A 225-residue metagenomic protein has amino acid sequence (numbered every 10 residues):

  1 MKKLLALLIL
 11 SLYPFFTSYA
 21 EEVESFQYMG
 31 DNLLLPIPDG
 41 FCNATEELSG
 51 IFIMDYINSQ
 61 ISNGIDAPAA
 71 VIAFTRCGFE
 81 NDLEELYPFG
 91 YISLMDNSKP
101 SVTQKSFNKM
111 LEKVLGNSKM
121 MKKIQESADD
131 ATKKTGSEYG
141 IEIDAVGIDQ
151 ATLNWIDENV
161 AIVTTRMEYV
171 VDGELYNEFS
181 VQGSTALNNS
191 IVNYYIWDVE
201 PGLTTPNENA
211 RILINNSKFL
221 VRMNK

Functional and structural regions predicted by a protein language model:
M1-L4: Positively charged n-region of N-terminal signal peptides that target proteins for export
A6-P14: Bacterial N-terminal signal peptides
F15-A20: Sec/Tat signal peptide C-region and signal peptidase I cleavage site
E22-N58: Start-of-domain marker
I37-D39, E47-S49, D96, T165-M167 (+1 more regions): A mature extracytoplasmic/lumenal domain signature
Y56-N177: Conserved polar/disulfide-associated segments of primarily extracytoplasmic proteins
N177-L187: Short, surface-exposed beta-strand/loop micro-motifs that present aromatic residues
I191-K225: Surface-exposed amphipathic alpha-helical segments
